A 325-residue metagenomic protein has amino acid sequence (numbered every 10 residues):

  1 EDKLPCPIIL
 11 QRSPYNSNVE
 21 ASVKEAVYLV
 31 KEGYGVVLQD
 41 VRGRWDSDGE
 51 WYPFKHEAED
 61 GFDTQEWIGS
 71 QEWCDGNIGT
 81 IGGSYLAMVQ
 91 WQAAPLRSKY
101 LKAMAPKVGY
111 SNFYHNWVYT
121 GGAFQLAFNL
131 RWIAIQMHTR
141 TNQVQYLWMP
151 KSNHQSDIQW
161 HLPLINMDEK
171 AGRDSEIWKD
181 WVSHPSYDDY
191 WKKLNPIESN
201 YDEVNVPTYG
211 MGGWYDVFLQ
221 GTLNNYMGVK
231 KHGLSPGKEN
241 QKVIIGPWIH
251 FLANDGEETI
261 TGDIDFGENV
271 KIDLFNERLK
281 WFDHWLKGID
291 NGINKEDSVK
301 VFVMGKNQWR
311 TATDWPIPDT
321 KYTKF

Functional and structural regions predicted by a protein language model:
E1-P5, P196-E198: Short beta-strand-to-loop junctions in surface cap/lid or active-site-entrance loops
K3-S70, Y119-T120, F124-L126, D255-F266: Cap/lid segment of the alpha/beta-hydrolase catalytic domain
P5-I8, E32-G35, C74-N77, K99-A103 (+2 more regions): Loop/turn elements at helix/coil->beta-strand transitions in domains of secreted/extracellular proteins
K31, P95-E203: Accessory cap/linker subdomain of secreted extracellular hydrolases
E72-Y85: Alpha/beta-hydrolase fold nucleophile elbow
T80-G82, K107, M211: Short beta-strand immediately N-terminal to the catalytic nucleophile in serine-hydrolase-like folds
Y85-S98: Short glycine-enriched nucleophile-adjacent loop and the immediately C-terminal alpha-helix near the catalytic center
K99, V118, N142-Q143, G172-I197 (+2 more regions): Alpha/beta-hydrolase-fold serine-hydrolase catalytic core, especially in secreted/extracellular enzymes
